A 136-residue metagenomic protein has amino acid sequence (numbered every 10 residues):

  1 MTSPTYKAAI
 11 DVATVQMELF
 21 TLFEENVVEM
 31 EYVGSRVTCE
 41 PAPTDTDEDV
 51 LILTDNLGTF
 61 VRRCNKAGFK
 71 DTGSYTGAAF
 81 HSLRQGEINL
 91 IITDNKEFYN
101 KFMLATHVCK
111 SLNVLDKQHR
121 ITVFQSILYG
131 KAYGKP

Functional and structural regions predicted by a protein language model:
M1-T2, P136: Short intrinsically disordered terminal tails
T2-A13: A short, highly charged nucleic-acid-interacting micro-segment common to nuclease and nuclease-linked defense proteins
T14-R62: Active-site nucleotide-donor binding segment shared across nucleotidyl transfer reactions
N26-V27, G68, N113: Short, flexible coil/linker elements and helix-boundary hinge sites characteristic of intrinsically disordered
P43-T46, G73-A78: Short Gly/Ser/Thr- and Asp/Glu-enriched loop/turn motifs at secondary-structure junctions
L51-L53, N65, K70, S74-Y75 (+2 more regions): Active-site ExK catalytic segment of metal-dependent nucleases
F80-Q85: Active-site beta-strand termini and strand-to-loop segments that position acidic
E87-P136: Catalytic cores of NTP-dependent nucleotidyl/adenyl transfer enzymes across multiple folds
